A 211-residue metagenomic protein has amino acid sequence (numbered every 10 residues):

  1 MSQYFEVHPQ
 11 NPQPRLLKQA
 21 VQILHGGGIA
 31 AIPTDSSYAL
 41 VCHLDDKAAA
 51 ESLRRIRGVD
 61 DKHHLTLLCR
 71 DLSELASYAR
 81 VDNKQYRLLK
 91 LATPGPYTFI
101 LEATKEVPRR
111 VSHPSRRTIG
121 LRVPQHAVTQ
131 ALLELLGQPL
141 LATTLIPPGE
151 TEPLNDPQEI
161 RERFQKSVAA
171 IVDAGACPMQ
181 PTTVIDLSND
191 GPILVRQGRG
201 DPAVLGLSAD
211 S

Functional and structural regions predicted by a protein language model:
M1-S211: Active-site-adjacent structural elements in enzyme catalytic cores
